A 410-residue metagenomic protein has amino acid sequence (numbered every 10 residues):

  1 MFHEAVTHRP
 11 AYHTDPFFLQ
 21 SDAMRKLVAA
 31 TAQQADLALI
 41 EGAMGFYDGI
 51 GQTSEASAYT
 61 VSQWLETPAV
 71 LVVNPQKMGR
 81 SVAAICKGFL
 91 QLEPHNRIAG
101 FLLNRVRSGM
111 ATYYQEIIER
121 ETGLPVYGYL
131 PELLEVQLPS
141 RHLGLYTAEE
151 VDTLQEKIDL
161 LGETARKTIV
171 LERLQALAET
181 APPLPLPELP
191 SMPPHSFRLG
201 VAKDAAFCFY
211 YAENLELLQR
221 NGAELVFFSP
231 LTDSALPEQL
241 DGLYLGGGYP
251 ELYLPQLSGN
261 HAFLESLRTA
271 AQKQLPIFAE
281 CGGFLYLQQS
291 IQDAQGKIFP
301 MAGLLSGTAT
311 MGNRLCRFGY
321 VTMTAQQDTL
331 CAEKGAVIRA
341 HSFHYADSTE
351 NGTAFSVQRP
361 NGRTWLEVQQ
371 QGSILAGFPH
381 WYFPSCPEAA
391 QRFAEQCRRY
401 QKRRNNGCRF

Functional and structural regions predicted by a protein language model:
M1-L65, A69, V73-R97, G109-T112: ATP-dependent carboxylate-amine ligase catalytic core
L39-E41, V70-V72, L102, Y244-G246 (+1 more regions): Structural motif
T60-V61, I118, L217, T269: Hydrophobic/aromatic ligand-binding patch that stacks against planar heteroaromatic rings of cofactors or nucleotides
S62, K167-T168, P193-H195, F207-Q219 (+3 more regions): C-terminal and late-domain segments of enzyme folds
T67, L124, Q272-P276: A short helix->loop->beta-strand "cap" motif at the edges of active sites that frequently abuts
G79-S191: Internal gly/pro-rich beta-alpha loop/helix module that stabilizes soluble enzyme cofactors or their anionic handles
S196-Q272: Phosphate-binding active sites in nucleotide-utilizing proteins
P250-T329: Cysteine-nucleophile active-site neighborhood
